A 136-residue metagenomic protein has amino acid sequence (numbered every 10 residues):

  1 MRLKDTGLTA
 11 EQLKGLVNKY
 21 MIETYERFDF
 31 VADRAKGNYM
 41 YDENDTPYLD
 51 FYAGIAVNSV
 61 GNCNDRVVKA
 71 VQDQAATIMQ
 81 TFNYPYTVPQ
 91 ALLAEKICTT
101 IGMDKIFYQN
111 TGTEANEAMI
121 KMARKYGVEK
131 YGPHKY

Functional and structural regions predicted by a protein language model:
M1-K36: Active-site-adjacent loop/helix segments that line or gate small-molecule/cofactor pockets in enzymes
E11-Q12, D42-E43, V68-K69: Short, flexible segments with low predicted structural confidence
K19, P47-P133: Glycine-rich loop-to-alpha-helix module at the N-terminal edge of alpha/beta enzyme cores
D29-D50: Active-site and channel-lining beta-strand-loop segments that bind or position nucleotide-derived/phosphorylated
